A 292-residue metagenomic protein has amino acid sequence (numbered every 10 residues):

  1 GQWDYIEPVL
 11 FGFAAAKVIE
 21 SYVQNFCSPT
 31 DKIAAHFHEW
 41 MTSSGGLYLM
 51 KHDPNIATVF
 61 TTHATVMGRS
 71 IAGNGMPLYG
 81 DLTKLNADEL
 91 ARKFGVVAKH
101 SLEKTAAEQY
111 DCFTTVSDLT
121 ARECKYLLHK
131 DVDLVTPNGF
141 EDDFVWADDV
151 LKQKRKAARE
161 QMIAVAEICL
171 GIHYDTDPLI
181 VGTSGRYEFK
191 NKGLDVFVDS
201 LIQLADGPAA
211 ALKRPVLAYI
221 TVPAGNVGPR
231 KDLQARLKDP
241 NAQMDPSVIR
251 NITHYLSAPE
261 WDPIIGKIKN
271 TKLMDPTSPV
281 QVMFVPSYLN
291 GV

Functional and structural regions predicted by a protein language model:
G1-V292: Catalytic cores of nucleotide-sugar-dependent glycosyltransferases that transfer UDP/GDP/TDP-activated
